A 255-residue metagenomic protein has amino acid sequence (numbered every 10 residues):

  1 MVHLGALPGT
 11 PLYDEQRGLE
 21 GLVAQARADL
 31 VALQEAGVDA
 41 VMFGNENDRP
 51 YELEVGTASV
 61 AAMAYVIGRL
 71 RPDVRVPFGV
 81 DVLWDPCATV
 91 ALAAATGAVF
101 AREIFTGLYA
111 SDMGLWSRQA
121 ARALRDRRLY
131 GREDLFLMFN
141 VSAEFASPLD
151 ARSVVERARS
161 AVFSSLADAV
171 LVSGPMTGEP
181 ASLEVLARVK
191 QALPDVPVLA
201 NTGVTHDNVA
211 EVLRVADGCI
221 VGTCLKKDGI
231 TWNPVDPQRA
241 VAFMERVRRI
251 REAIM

Functional and structural regions predicted by a protein language model:
M1-V2, V41-F43, F78-V80, A101-E103 (+4 more regions): Hydrophobic faces of well-ordered beta-strands that scaffold small-molecule active sites in alpha/beta enzyme cores
V2-A28, F78-D85, F139-V155, A200-H206: Active-site mouth loops of central-metabolism enzymes
L4-Y13, A88, L92-A169: Conserved anion-binding
L33, V41, A101, A161 (+4 more regions): Conserved, mostly hydrophobic/aromatic
G37-A62, L108-D112, A167-P180, D228-I230: Glycine-rich, proline-tolerant flexible connector loops at the mouths of alpha/beta enzymes
E52-V80, R118-F139, A181-T205, Q238-I254: Alpha-helix-loop-beta-strand connector modules within alpha/beta enzyme cores
V80, D85-A98, E156-R157, V189-P194 (+1 more regions): Catalytic cores of alpha/beta
A151-V170, T177-D195, D207: Short loop-to-alpha-helix "cap/lid" segments that border enzyme active sites across diverse enzyme classes
